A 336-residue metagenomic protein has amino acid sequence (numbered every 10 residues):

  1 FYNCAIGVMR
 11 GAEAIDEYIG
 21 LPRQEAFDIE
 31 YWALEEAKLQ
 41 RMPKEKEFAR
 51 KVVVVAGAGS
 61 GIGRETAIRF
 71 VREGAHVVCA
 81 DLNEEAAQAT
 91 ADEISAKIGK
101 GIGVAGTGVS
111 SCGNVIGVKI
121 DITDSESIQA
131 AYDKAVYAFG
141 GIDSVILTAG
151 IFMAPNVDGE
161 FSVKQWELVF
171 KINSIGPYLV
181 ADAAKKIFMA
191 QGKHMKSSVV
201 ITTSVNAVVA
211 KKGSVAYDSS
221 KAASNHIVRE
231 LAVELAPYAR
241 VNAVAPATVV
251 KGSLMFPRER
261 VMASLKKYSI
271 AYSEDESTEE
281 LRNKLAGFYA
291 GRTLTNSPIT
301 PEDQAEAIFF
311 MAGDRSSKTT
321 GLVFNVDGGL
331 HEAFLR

Functional and structural regions predicted by a protein language model:
E47-V78: Canonical Rossmann dinucleotide-binding motif of NAD(H)/NADP(H)-dependent dehydrogenases/reductases, specifically
F152-P155, I308-F309, T320-R336: Short C-terminal tail/terminal secondary-structure segment of NAD(P)H-dependent dehydrogenase/reductase domains
N156-D158, S162-E167, Y289: Substrate-binding pocket helix/loop in short-chain dehydrogenase/reductase
D158, V209-V215, N296, D314: Active-site loop immediately N-terminal to the catalytic Tyr-X3-Lys motif of short-chain dehydrogenase/reductase
A181, S220: Active-site helix of classical SDR
K186, V233-P237, S317: Alpha-helical segment proximal to the catalytic Tyr-Lys
S204: Residue(s) in the substrate-gating loop at a strand-loop-helix junction that position the organic substrate next
